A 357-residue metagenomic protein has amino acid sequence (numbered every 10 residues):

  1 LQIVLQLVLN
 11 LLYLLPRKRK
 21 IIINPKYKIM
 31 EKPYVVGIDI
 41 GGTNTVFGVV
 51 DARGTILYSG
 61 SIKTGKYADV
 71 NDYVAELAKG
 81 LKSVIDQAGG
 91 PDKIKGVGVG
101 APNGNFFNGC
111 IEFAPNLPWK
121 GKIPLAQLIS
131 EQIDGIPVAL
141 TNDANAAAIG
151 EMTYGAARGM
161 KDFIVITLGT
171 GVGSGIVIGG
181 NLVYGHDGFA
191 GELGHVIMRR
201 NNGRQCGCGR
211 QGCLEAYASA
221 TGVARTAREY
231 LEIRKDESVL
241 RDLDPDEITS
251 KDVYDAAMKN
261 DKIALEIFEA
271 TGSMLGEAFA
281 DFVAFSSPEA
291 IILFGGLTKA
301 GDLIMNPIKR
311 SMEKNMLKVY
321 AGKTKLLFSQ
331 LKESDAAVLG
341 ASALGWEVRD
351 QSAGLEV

Functional and structural regions predicted by a protein language model:
I3, L7, Y27: Cationic, low-complexity basic patches in intrinsically disordered or flexible, solvent-exposed regions
K32-A75, K79, C110-F113: Short glycine-rich, Thr/Ser-proximal phosphate-binding strand/loop in the N-terminal lobe of ATP-dependent enzymes
D39, G98-P102, T141, V165-G171 (+1 more regions): Short beta-strand segments
V50, A139-M152, K299-V357: Glycine-rich phosphate-binding/hydrolytic loop that grips phosphoryl groups
V70-A78, K82, D86, D92-V97 (+2 more regions): Glycine-rich phosphate-binding loop and adjoining helix at the ATP-binding site of ATP-dependent phosphoryl-transfer
L140-A144, M198-K235: Glycine-rich phosphate-binding loop plus the immediately following alpha-helix
R158-Y217: Glycine-rich phosphate-binding loop of actin/hexokinase-like ATP-binding domains
E215-I292, T324-K325: A mobile "lid/hinge" subdomain adjacent to the ATP/sugar-phosphate binding pocket shared across diverse ATP-dependent
